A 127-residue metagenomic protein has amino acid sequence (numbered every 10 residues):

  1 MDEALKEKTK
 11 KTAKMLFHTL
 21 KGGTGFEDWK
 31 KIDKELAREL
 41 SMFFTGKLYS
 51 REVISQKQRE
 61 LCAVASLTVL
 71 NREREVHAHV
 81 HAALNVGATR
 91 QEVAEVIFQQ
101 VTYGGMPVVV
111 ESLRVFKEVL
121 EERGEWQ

Functional and structural regions predicted by a protein language model:
M1-Q56, N85, V109-Q127: Acidic, glycine/proline-rich low-complexity segments that act as flexible tails and inter-domain linkers
Q56, E60, H77: Glycine-rich phosphate-binding loop at the start of an alpha helix
R59-L67, V96-I97: Short, structured motif recognition centered on aromatic/hydrophobic residues
V64-R72, G104-M106: Active-site-proximal catalytic alpha-helix in oxidoreductases
V69-A94: Mid-chain, well-packed structural core segment of small domains
V96-Q100, V115: Short acidic/histidine-centered micro-motifs embedded in hydrophobic/aromatic stretches that mark compact functional
Q99, G104-V110: Substrate/cofactor-recognition hotspot
